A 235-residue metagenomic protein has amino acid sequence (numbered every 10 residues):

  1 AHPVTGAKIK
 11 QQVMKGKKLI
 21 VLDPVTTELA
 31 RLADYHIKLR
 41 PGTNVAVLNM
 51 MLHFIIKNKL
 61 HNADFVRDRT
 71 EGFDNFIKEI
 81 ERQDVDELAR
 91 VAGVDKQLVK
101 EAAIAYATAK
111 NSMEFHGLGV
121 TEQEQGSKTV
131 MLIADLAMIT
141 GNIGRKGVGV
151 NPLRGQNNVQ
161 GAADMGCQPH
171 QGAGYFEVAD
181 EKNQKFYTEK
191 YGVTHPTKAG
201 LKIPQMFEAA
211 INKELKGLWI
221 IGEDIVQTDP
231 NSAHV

Functional and structural regions predicted by a protein language model:
A1-N158, Q184-V235: Cofactor-pocket helix-loop regions in the catalytic cores of large enzyme subunits
M131, A162-M165: Eukaryote-specific, cytoplasm-facing alpha-helical/coiled-coil scaffolding segments in long proteins
N158, M165-G174: Surface-exposed loop and adjacent secondary-structure segments within mature catalytic domains
V178-N183: Loop-to-helix "switch" segment enriched in basic and acidic residues adjacent to catalytic/ligand pockets
